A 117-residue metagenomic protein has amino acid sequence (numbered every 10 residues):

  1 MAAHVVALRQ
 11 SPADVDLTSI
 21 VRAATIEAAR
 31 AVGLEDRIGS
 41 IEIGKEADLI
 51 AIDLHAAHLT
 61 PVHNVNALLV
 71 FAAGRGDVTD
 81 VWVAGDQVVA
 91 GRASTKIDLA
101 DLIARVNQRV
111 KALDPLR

Functional and structural regions predicted by a protein language model:
M1-A56, A72-G74: His/Asp/Glu-enriched, well-ordered alpha-helical/loop segment that forms or immediately abuts the divalent-metal
H4, A90, K111: Residue-level marker of positions within ordered structural domains that often coincide with functionally constrained
P12-V15, T79-D86, K111-D114: Short C-terminal domain-edge/linker segments immediately following a structured domain
A13-L17, F71, T95, L99 (+1 more regions): Alpha-helix initiation/capping motif
T25-A29, T79, N107: Predominant activation on well-ordered alpha-helical scaffold segments within soluble catalytic domains
E46-I97, I103: C-terminal cap of metal-dependent C-N hydrolases
I103-R117: Short, solvent-exposed cationic patches
